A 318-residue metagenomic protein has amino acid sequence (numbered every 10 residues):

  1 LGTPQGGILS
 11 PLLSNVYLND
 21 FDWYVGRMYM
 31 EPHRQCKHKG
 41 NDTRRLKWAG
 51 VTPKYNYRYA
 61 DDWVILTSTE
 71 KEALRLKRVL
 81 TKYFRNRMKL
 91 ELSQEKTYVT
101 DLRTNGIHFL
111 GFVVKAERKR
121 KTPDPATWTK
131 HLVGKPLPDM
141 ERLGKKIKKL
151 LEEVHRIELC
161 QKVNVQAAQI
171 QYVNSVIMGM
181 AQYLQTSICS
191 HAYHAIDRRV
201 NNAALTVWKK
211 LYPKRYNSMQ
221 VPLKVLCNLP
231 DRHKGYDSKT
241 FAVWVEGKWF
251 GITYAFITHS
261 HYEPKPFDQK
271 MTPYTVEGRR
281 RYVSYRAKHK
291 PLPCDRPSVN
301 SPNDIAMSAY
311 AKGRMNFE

Functional and structural regions predicted by a protein language model:
L1-E318: Non-catalytic terminal/accessory segments
